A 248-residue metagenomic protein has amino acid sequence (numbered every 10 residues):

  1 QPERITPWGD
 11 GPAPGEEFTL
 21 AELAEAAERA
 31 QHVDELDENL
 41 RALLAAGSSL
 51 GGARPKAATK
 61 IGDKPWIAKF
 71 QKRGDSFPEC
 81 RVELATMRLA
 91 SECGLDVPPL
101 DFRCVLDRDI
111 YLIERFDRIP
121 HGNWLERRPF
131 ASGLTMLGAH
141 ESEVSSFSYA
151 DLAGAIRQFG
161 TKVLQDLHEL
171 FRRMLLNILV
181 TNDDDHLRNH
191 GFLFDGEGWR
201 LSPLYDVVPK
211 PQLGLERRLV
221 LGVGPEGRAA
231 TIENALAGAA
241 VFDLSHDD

Functional and structural regions predicted by a protein language model:
Q1-L187, G191-D248: Phosphate/dinucleotide-binding and metal-coordinating scaffold of catalytic cores in nucleotide-dependent enzymes
